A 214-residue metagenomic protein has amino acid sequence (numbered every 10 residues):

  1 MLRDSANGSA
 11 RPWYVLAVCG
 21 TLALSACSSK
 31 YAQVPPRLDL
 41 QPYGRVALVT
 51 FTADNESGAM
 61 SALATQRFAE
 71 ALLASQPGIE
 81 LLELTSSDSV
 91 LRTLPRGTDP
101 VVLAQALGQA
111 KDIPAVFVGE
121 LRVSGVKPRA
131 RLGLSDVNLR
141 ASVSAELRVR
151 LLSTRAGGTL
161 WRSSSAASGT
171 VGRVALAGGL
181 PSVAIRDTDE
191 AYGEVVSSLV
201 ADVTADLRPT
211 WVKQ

Functional and structural regions predicted by a protein language model:
M1-C27: Sec-dependent bacterial lipoprotein signal peptides
W13-V18, A130, G169, I185: Hydrophobic transmembrane signal anchors and adjacent membrane-proximal interface regions, especially in viral
C27-G44, A110-K111, V123-V126, L139-Q214: C-terminal/domain-edge helix-coil "capping" segments
R45-G125, L152-R162, G193-E194, S198-L207: N-terminal segment of the mature soluble domain
V126-L132: Extracytoplasmic/secreted cell-surface and envelope-processing proteins
L134-V137: Extracellular loop and loop/strand-boundary signature of outer-membrane beta-barrel proteins
